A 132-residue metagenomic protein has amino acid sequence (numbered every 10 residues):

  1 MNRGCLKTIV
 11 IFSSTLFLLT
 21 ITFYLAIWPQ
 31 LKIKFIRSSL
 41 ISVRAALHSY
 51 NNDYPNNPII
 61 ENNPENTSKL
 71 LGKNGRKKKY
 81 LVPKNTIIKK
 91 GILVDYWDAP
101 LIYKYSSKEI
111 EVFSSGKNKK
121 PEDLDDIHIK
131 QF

Functional and structural regions predicted by a protein language model:
N2-S38: Amphipathic alpha-helical segments typified by the pilin-like N-terminal helix that continues immediately C-terminal
I41-F132: Low-complexity, acidic interaction segments enriched in glycine
